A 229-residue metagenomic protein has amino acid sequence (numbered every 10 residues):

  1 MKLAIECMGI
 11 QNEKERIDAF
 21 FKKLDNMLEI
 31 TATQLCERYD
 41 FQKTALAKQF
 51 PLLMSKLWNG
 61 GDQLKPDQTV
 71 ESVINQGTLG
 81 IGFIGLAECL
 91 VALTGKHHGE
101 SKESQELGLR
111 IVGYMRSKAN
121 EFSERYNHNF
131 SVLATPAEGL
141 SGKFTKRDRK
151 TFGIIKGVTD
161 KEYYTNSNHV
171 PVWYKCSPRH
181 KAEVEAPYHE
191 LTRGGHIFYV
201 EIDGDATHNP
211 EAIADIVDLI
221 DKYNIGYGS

Functional and structural regions predicted by a protein language model:
M1-S229: Long, C-terminal-biased catalytic regions of enzyme "large/alpha" subunits
